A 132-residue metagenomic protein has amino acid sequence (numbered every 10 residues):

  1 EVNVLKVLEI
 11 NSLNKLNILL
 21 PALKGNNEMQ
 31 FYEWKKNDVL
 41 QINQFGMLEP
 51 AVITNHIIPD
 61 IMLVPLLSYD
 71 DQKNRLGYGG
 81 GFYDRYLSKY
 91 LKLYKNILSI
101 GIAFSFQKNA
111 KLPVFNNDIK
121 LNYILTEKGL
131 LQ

Functional and structural regions predicted by a protein language model:
E1-I57: N-terminal active-site beta-alpha-beta segment that forms phosphate/nucleotide-binding and substrate-recognition loops
I53-M62, D71-N74, R85-Q132: Surface-exposed, charge/polar-rich loops and edge strands
S68: A short, acidic beta-alpha loop adjacent to the nucleotide-sugar donor pocket found in many GT-B and some GT-A
